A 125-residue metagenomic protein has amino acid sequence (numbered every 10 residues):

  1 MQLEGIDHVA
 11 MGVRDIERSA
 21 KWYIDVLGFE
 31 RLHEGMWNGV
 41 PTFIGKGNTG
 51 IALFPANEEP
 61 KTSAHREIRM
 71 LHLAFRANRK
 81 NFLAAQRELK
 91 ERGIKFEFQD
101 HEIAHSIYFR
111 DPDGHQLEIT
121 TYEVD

Functional and structural regions predicted by a protein language model:
M1-Q2, Q86-D125: Vicinal oxygen chelate
M1-R18, L73, A77, D125: N-terminal beta-strand motif that seeds the catalytic metal site of vicinal oxygen chelate
L3-G5, R66-M70, D100-H101: Short glycine-enriched loop/turn motifs at secondary-structure junctions
G12-I51: Core segments of cupin and vicinal oxygen chelate
R18-S19, K80-A85: Short, conserved charged micro-motifs
V40-T42, L71, H105-I107: Short beta-strand micro-motifs in enzyme catalytic cores
T49, K80, H115: Conserved Rossmann-like nucleotide-cofactor binding loop
A52-P55, E118-T120: Conserved beta-strand in the GNAT
